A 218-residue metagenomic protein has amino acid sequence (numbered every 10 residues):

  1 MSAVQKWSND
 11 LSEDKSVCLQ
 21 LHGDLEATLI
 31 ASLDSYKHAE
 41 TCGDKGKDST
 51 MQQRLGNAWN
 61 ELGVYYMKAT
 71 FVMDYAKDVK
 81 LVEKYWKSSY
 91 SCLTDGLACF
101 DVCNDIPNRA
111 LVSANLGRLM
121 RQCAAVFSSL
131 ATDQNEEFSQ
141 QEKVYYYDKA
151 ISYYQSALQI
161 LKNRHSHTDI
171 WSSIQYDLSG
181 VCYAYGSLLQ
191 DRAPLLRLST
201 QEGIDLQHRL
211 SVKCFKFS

Functional and structural regions predicted by a protein language model:
M1-L19, I30-L33, G46-A76, I106-Q134 (+3 more regions): Amphipathic alpha-helical repeat scaffolds of TPR domains
C18-L21, L25-T28, S32, V82 (+6 more regions): Single-residue signature of alpha-solenoid repeat helices
Y36-A39, G43, F100, L161: Eukaryotic all-alpha helical interaction scaffolds
G43, T50, L81-K84, N104 (+4 more regions): Structural signature of alpha-solenoid helical repeat scaffolds
S91-T94, Y146-L158, Q207-S218: TPR/TPR-like (Sel1-like) alpha-helical repeat modules
Q134-E137, L196, E202-D205: A beta-strand edge to alpha-helix "cap/lid" segment located at domain peripheries
